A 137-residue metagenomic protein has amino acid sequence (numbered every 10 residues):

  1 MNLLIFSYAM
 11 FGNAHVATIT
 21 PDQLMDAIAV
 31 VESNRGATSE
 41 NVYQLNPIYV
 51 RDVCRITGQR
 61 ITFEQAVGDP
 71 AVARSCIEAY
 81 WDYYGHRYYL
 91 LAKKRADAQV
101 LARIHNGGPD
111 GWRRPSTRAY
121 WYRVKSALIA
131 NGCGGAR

Functional and structural regions predicted by a protein language model:
M1-Q23, G132-R137: N-terminal secretory targeting signals
V16-I19, V30, R60-A66: Terminal targeting/leader modules
I19-G36, L45, I77, Q99-P109: Short, functionally critical alpha-helical segments immediately adjacent to catalytic or ligand/cofactor-binding
S39-N41, P115-T117: Short, solvent-exposed loop/turn and secondary-structure capping segments
E40-G58: Short, surface-exposed acidic-centric catalytic microdomains
D52, I56-W112, V124-I129: Alpha-helical segment that forms one wall of the substrate-binding/catalytic cleft in peptidoglycan-active domains
R118-R137: C-terminal partner/receptor-binding element of secreted or periplasmic proteins
